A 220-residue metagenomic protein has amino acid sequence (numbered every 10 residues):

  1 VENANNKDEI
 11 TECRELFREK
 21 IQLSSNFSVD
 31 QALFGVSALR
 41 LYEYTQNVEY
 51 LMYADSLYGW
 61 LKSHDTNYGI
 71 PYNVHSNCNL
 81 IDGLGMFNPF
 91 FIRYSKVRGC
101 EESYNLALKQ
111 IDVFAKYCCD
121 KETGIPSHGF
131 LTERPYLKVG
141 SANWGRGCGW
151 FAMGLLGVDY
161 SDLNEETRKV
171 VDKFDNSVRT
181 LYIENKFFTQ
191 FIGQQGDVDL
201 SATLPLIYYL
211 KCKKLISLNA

Functional and structural regions predicted by a protein language model:
V1-A220: Glycan-recognition and catalytic cores of secretory/periplasmic carbohydrate-active enzymes
